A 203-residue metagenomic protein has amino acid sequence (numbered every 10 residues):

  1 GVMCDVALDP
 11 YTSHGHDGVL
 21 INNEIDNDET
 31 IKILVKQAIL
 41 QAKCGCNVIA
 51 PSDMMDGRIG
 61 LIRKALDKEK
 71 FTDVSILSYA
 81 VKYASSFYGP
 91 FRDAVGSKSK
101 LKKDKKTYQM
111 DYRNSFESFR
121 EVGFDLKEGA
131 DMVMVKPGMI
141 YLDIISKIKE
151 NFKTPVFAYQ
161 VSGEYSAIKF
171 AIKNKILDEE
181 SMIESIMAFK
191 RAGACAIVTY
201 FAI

Functional and structural regions predicted by a protein language model:
G1-I203: Alpha/beta enzyme core
